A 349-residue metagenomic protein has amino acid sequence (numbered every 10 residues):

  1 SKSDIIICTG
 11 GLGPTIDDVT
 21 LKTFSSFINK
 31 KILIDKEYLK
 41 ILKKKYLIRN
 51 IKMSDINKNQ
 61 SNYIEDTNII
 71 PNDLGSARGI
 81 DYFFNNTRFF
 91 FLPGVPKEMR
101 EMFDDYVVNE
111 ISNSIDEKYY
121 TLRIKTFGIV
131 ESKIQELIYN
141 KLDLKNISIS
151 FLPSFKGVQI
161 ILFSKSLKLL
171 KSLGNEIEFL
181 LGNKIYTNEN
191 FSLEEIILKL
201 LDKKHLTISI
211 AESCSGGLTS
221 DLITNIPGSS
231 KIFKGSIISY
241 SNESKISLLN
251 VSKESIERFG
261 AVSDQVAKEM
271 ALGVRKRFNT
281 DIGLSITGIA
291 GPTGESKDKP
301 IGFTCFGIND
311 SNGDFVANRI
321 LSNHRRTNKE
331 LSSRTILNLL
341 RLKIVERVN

Functional and structural regions predicted by a protein language model:
S3: An anion/phosphate-binding loop that grips the pyrophosphate of nucleotide cofactors and donors
C8-K31, I177-N190: Flexible gly/pro-rich beta->alpha loop and the following alpha-helix that scaffold active-site loops
G11-P14, G94-K97, G157, G288-P292: Short glycine-rich anion-binding loops that position phosphate/pyrophosphate groups of nucleotides and phosphorylated
D18-S114: Proline/glycine-rich low-complexity loops and linkers
D81-Y82, F151-P153, C305-D310: Short beta-strand elements
F83-K156, I161-F163, L169-L170: Accessory alpha-helical/coil subdomains and C-terminal extensions that flank or cap enzyme catalytic cores
L167-N349: Short alpha-helical segments enriched in small residues
